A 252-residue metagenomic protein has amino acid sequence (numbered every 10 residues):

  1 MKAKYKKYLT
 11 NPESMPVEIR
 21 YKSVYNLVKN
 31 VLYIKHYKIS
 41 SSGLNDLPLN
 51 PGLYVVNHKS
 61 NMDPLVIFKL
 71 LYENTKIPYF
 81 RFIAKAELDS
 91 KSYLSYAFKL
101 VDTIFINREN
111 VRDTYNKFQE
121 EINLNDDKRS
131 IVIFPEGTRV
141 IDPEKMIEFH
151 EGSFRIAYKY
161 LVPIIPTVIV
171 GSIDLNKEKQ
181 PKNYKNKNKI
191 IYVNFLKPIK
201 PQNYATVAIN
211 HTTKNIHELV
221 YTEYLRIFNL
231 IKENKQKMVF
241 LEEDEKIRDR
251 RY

Functional and structural regions predicted by a protein language model:
M1-L53, L65-V66: Membrane-anchoring hydrophobic helices of lipid-metabolizing enzymes
K6-S14, E73-I77, K179, A205-A208: Short helix-coil transition/hinge motifs at the ends and kinks of transmembrane helices, capturing the brief
K7, D46-N110: Catalytic core of membrane glycerolipid acyltransferases/transacylases, capturing the structured, soluble-facing
K29-I34, R108-R112, P143-E144: Short, flexible loop segments at the rims of nucleotide/cofactor-binding pockets, characterized by
S41, Y54, F82-I83, V193-F195: Generic preference for hydrophobic
Y115-Y252: Non-catalytic C-terminal accessory region of glycerolipid acyltransferases and related lyso-lipid remodeling enzymes
